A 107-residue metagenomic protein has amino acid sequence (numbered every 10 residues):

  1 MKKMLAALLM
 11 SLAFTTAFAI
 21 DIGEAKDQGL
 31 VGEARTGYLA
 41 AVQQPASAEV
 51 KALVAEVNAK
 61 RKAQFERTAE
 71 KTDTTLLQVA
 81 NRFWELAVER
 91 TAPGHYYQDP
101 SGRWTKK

Functional and structural regions predicted by a protein language model:
M1-M4: Positively charged n-region of N-terminal signal peptides that target proteins for export
A7-T15: Bacterial N-terminal signal peptides
L8, V50, T68: Generic anion/oxyanion-binding catalytic loop in active/binding sites
I20-E56, L76-K107: Amphipathic, charged alpha-helical segments and their helix-to-coil junctions in extracytoplasmic/peripheral assemblies
V54-A69: Short, well-ordered alpha-helical segments
